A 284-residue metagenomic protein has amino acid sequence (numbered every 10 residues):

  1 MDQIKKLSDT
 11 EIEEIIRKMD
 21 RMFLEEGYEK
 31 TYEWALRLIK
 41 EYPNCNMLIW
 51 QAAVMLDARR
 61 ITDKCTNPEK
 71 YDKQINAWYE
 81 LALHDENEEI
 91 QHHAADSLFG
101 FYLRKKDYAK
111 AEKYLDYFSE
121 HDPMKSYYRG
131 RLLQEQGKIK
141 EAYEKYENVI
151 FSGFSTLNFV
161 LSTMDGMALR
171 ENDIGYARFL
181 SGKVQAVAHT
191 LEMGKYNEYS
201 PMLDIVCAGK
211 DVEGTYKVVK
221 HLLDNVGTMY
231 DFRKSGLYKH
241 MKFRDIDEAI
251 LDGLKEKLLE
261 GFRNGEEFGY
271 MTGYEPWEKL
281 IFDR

Functional and structural regions predicted by a protein language model:
M1-E11, N264, K279-L280: Short C-terminal boundary/hinge segments that cap the last helix of small helical domains
S8-I15, P43-I49, E86-A95, F118-Y128 (+2 more regions): Generic helix N-cap/helix-start motif at coil->alpha-helix transitions
D9-C65, N76: Helix-turn-helix/homeodomain-like alpha-helical modules used for DNA recognition and transcription-factor dimerization
T10, E14, M55-D85, H240-K257 (+1 more regions): Short coil/linker segments at helix-helix boundaries
M22, L56, D63, Y102 (+4 more regions): Residue at a conserved register position within TPR or TPR-like alpha-solenoid repeats
K30-L38, T66-H84, K106-S119, I139-S152 (+3 more regions): Alpha-helical repeat scaffolds
A53, D57-C65, K106, G137 (+3 more regions): Short coil/turn linking the two alpha-helices of tandem helical-hairpin repeats
L157-T272, D283-R284: Alpha-helical protein-protein interaction modules
